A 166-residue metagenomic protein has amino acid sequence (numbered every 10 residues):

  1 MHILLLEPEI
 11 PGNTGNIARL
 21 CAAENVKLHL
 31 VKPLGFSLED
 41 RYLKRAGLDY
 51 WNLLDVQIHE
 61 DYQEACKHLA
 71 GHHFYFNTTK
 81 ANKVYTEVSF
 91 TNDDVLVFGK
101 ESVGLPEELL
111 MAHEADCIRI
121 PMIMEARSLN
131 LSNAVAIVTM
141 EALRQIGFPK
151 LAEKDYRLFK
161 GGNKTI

Functional and structural regions predicted by a protein language model:
M1-I166: Post-transcriptional modification and biogenesis factors for structured RNAs of the translation apparatus
